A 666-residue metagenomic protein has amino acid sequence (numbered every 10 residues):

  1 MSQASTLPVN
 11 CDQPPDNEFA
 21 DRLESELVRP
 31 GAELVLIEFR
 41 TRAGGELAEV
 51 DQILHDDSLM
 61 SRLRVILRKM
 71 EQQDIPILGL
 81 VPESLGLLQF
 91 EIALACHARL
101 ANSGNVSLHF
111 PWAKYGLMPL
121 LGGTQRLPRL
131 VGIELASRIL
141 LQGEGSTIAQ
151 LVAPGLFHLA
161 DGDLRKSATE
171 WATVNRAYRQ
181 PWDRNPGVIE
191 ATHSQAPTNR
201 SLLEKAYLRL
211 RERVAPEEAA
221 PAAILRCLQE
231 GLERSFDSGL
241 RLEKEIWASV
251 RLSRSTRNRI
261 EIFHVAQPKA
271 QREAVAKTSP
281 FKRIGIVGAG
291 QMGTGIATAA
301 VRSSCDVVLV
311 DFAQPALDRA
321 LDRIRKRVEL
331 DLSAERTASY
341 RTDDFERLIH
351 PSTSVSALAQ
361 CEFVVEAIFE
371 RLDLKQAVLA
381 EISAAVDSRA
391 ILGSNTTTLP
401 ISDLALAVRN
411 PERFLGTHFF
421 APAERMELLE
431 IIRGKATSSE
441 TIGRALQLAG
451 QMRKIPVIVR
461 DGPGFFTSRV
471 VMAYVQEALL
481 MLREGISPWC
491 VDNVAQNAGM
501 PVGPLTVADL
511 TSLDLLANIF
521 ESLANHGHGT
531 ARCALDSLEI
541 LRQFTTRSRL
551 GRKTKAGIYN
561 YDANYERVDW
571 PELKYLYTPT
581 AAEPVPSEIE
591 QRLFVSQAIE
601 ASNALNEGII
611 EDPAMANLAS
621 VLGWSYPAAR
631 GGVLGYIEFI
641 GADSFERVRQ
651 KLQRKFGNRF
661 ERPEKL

Functional and structural regions predicted by a protein language model:
A4-V28, A32-R42, A48-K69, Q73 (+5 more regions): N-terminal glycine-rich phosphate-binding loop for ADP-containing cofactors
I77-G79: Hydrophobic faces of well-ordered beta-strands that scaffold small-molecule active sites in alpha/beta enzyme cores
G104-S107: Short glycine-rich donor-binding/catalytic loop of glycosyltransferases that coordinates the nucleotide-sugar
